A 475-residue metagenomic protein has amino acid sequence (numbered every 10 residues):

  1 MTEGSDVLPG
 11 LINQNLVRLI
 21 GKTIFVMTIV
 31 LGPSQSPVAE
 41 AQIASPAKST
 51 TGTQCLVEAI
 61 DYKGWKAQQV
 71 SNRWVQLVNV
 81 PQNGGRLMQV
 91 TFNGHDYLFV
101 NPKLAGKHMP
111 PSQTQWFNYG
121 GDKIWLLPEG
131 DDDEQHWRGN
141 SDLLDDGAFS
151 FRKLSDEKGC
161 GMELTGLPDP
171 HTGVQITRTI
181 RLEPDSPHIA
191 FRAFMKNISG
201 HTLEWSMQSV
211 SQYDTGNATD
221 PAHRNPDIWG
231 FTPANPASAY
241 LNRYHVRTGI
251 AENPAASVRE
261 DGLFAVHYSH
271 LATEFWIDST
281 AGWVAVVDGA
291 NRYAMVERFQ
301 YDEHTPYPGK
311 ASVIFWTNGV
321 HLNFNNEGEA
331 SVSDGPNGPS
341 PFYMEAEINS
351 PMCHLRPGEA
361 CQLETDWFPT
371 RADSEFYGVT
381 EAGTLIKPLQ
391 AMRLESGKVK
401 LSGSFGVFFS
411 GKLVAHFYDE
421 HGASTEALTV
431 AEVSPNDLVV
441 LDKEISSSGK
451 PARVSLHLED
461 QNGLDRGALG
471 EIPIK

Functional and structural regions predicted by a protein language model:
M1-L19: N-terminal secretory signal peptides that target proteins for export/translocation
I20-S34: Bacterial N-terminal signal peptides
V38-A41: Boundary at the C-terminal end of the N-terminal hydrophobic targeting segment
I43-P46, T50, C55, F315-K475: Terminal accessory/anchoring regions of large secretory-pathway or extracellular enzymes
P46-S49, T53-E58, P128-H188, G200 (+4 more regions): Extended, loop-rich substrate-binding clefts of extracytoplasmic carbohydrate-active enzymes
Q68, V75-L77, G85-Q89, Y97 (+2 more regions): A contiguous, surface-exposed recognition patch within enzymatic or periplasmic domains that forms
W74-N79, I189-N197, G358, L401-G403: Short, well-ordered beta-strand segments enriched in hydrophobic/aromatic residues
V75-N140: Solvent-exposed N-terminal domain segments of exported/luminal and surface proteins
